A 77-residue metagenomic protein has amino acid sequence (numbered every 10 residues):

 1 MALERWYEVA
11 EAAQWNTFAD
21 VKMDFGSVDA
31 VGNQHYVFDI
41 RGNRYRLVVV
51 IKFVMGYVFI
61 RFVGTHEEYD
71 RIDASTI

Functional and structural regions predicted by a protein language model:
M1-R44, K52-F59, H66-I77: Basic, Lys/Arg-enriched alpha-helical interface segments
